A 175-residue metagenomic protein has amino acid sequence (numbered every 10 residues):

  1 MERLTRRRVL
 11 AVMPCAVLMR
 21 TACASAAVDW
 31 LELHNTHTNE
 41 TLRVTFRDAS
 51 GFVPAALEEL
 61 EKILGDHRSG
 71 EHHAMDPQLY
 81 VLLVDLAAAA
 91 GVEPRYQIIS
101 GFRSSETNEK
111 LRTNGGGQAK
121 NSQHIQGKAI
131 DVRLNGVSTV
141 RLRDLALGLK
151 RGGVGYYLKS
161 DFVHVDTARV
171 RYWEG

Functional and structural regions predicted by a protein language model:
M1-V17: N-terminal secretory signal peptides and thylakoid transit peptides that target proteins across membranes
R20-V44: C-terminal segment of N-terminal export signals and the immediately downstream linker at the start of the mature
D29-H34, N114-G175: Catalytic cores and adjacent binding grooves of peptidoglycan-active enzymes
T45-A49: Short Gly/aromatic-enriched secondary-structure transition segments
S50-I99: Active-site acidic/histidine clusters and adjacent loop/turn architecture that either coordinate catalytic ions
V53-A55, T107-K110: Short acidic/His/Gly/Ser-rich catalytic and metal-binding motifs that mark active-site loops of diverse hydrolases
Y80-V84, N108, T139, R143: Extracytoplasmic/secreted envelope proteins and their assembly/folding machinery, especially bacterial periplasmic
R95-E109: Acidic helix-start/capping segments at beta-turn-to-alpha-helix junctions
